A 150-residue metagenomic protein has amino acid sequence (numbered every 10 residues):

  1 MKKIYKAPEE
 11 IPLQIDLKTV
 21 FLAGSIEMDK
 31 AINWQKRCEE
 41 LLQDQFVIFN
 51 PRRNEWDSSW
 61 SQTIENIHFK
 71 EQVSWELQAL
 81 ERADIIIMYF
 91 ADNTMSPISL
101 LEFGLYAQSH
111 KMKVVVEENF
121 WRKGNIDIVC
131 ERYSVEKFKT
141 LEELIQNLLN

Functional and structural regions predicted by a protein language model:
M1-N150: Conserved catalytic or regulatory cores that recognize and/or transform ribose-phosphate-containing ligands
